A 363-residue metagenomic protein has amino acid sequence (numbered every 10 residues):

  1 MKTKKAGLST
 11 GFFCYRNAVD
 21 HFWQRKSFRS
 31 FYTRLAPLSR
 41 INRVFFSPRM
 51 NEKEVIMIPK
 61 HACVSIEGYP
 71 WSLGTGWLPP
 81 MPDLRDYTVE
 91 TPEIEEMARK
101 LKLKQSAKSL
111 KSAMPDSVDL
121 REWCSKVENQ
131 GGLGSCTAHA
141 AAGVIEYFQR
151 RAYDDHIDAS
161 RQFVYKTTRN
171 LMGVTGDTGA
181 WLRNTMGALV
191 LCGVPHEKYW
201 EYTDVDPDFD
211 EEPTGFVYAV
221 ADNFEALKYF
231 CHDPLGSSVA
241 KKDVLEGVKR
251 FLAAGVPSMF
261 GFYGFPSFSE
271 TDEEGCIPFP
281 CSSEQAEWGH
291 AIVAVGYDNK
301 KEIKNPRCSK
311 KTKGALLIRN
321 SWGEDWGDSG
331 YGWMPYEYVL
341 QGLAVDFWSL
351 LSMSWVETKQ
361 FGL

Functional and structural regions predicted by a protein language model:
M1, V19, I41-V44, M50 (+1 more regions): Short hydrophobic transmembrane-like helices used for membrane targeting/insertion
K2-A18, T33-S39, R43: Positively charged N-terminal leader segments that act as targeting/secretion signals
K4, G11, R34, V89-P92 (+4 more regions): N-terminal compositionally biased, intrinsically disordered segments and leader/signal-like regions
A36, M50-G134, A138-A159, T175-W200 (+3 more regions): Structured alpha-helical subdomains that flank or immediately precede key functional sites
N51-G68, G143-E146, N170-R319, E324-L363: Predominantly the structural core of cysteine protease catalytic domains
D158-M172: Acidic helix-start/capping segments at beta-turn-to-alpha-helix junctions
